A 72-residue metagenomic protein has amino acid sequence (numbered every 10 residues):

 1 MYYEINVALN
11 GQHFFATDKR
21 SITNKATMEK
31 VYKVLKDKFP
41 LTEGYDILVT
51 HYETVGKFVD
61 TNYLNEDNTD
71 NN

Functional and structural regions predicted by a protein language model:
M1-K30, V34: N-terminal acidic leader/helix
D37-N72: Short, mixed-charge low-complexity intrinsically disordered segments
